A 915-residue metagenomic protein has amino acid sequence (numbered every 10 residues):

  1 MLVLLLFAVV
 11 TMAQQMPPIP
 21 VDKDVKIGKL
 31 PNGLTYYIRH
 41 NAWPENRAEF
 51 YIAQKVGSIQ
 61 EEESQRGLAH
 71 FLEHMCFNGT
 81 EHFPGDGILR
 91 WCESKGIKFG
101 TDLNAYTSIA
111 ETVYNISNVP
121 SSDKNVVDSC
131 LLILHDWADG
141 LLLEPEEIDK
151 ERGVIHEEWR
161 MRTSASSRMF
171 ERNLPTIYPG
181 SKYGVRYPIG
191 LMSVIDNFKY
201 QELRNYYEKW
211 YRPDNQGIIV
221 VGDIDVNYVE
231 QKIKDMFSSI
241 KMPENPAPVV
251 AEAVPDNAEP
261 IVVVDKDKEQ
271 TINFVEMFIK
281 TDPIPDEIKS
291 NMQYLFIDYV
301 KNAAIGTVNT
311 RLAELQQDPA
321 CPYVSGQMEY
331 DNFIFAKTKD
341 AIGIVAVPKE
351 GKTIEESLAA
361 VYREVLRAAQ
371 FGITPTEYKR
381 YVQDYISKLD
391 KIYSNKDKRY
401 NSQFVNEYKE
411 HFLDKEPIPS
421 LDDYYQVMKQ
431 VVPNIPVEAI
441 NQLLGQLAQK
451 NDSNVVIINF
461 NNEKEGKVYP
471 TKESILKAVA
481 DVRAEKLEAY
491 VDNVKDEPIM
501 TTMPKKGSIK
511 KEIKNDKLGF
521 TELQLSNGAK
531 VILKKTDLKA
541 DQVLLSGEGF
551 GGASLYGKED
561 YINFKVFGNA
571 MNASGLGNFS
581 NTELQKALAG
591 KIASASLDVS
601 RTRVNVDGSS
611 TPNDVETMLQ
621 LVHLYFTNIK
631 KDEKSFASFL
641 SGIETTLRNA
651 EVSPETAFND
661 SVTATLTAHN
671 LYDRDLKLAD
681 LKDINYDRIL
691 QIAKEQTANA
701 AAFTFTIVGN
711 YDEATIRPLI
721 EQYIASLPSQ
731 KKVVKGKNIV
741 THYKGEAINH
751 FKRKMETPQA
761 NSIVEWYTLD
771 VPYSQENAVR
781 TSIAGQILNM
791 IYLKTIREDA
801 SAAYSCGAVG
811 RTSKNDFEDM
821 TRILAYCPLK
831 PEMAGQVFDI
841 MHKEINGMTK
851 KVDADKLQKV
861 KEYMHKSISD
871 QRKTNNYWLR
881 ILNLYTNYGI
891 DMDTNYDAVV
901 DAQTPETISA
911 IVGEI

Functional and structural regions predicted by a protein language model:
M1-L4: Sec-dependent signal peptide recognition, specifically the positively charged N-region followed immediately by
A8-V10: N-terminal signal peptide c-region/cleavage motif recognized by signal peptidases
A13-I38, D225-S290, Y294, D298-Y299 (+12 more regions): Proteolytic maturation boundary segments
R39, P44-E61, L68-A69, D86-D136 (+15 more regions): M16 family metallopeptidases and their MPP-like homologs
R66-H74, N78, G306, Y561-N569 (+1 more regions): Active-site recognition of the HExxH zinc-binding catalytic motif
P84-D86, V226-E230, I354, G466-V468 (+4 more regions): Extracytoplasmic/secreted cell-surface and envelope-processing proteins
R152-E202, Y206-D214, I219-V221, V226-I233 (+2 more regions): Hydrophobic, small-residue-rich alpha-helical packing segments that form membrane-like cores
Y211, T697-A698: Flexible, low-complexity linker/tail segments at the boundary of structured domains
